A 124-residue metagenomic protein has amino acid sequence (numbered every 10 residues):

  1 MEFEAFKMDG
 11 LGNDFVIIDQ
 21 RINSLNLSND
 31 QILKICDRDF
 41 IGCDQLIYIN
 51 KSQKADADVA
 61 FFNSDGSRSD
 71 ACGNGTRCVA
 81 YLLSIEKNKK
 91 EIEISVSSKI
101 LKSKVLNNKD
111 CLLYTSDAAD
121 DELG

Functional and structural regions predicted by a protein language model:
M1-N107: A glycine-rich beta-to-alpha transition motif near the start of alpha/beta enzyme domains, typified by
Y114-G124: Single conserved hydrophobic/aromatic residue that forms the stacking wall/gate of nucleotide- or nucleobase-binding
